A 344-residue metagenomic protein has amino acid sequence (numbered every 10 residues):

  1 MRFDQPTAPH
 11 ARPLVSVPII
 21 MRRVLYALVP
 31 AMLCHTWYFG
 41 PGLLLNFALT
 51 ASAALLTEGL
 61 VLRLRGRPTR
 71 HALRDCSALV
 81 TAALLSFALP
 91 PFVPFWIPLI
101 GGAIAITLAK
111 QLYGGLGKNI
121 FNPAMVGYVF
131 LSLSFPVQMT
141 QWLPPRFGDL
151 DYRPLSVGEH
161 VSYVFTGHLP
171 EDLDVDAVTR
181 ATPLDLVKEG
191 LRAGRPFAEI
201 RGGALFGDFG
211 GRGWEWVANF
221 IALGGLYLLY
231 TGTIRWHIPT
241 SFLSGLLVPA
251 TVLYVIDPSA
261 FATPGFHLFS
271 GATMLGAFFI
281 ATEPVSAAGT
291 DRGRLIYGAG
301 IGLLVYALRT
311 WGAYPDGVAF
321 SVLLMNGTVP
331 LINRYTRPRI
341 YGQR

Functional and structural regions predicted by a protein language model:
M1-L62, Y341-G342: N-terminal signal-anchor module of multipass membrane proteins
M1-R22, L64, L308-R344: Cytosolic-side transmembrane-helix boundaries in multi-pass membrane proteins
A8, L56-P68, I106-G117, A222-T233 (+1 more regions): C-terminal ends of transmembrane helices
R23-A31, L49-E58, S77-A82, S86 (+15 more regions): Alpha-helical transmembrane segments in multi-pass membrane proteins
G40-A53, F92-G101, L205-N219, F261-T273: Structural signature of hydrophobic alpha-helical transmembrane segments
T81-V157: A generic, well-ordered mixed alpha/beta core segment in the N-terminal half of proteins
I120-M125, G265-T273, R294, G312-M325: Loop-to-transmembrane alpha-helix initiation sites
P123-A222: Long hydrophobic alpha-helical segments that form multi-pass transmembrane helix bundles in integral membrane proteins
